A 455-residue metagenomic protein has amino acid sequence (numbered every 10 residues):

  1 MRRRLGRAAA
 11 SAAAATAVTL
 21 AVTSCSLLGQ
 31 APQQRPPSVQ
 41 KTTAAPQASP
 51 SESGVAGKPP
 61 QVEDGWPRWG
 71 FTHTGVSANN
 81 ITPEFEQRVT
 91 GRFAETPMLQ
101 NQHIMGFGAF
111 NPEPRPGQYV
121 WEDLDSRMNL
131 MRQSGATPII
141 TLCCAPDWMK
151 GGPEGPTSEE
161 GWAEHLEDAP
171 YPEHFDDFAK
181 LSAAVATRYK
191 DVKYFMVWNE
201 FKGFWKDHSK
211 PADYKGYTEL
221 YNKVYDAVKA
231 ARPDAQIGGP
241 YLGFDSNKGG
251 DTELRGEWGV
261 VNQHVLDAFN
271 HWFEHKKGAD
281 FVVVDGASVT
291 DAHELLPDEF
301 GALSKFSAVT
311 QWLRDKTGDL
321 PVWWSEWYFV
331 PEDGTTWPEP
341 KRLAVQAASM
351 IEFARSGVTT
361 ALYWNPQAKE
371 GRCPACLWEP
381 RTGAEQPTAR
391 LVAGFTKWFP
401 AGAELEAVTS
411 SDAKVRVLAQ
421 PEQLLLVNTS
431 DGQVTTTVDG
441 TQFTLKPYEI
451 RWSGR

Functional and structural regions predicted by a protein language model:
M1-A15: N-terminal export and membrane-targeting signals
A13-T23: Bacterial N-terminal signal peptides
T23-P60, D298: N-terminal low-complexity, Pro/Thr-rich disordered segments that flank secretion/membrane-targeting signals
P50-A184, K190, Y194-A212, L242-F244 (+1 more regions): N-terminal substrate-binding region of glycoside hydrolase catalytic domains
R127-R132, G161-V197, A212-A231, E253-V283 (+1 more regions): An active-site-proximal structural segment forming one wall of the substrate-binding cleft that immediately precedes
Y214-V345: Noncatalytic carbohydrate-binding groove/subsite architecture in carbohydrate-active enzymes
A347-S430, V434, I450-G454: Aromatic- and carboxylate-lined catalytic core of secreted/periplasmic carbohydrate-active enzymes
T441-S453: Tight coil/turn sites that cap or link beta-strands
